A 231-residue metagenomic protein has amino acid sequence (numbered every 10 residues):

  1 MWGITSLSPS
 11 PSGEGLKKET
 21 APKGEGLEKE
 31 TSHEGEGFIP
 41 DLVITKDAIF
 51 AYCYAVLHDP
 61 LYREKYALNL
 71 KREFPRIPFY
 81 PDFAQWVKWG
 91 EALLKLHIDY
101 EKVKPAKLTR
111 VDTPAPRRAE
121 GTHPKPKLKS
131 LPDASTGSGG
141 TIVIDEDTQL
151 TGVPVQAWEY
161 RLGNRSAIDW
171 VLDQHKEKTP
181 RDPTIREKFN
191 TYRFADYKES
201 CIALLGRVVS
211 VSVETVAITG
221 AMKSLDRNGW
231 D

Functional and structural regions predicted by a protein language model:
M1-S6, E28, H33-D231: Sequence-level detector for compositionally biased, low-complexity segments
G3-T20, P116: Long, compositionally biased low-complexity repeat segments characteristic of intrinsically disordered regions
G13-G15, G24-E25, G35-E36: Glycine-biased, low-complexity coil/linker segments
